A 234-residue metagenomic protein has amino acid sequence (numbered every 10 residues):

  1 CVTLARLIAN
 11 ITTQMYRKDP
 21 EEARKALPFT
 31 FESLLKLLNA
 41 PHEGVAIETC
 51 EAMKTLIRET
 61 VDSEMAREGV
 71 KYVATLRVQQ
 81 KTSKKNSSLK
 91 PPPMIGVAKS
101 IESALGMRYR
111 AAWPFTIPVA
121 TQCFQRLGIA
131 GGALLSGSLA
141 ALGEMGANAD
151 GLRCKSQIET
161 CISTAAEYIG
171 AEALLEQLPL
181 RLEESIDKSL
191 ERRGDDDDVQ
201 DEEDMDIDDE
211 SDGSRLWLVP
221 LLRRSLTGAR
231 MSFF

Functional and structural regions predicted by a protein language model:
C1-M15, T49-K81, Y109-C123, L152-K155 (+1 more regions): HEAT-repeat alpha-solenoid elements in large eukaryotic scaffold proteins
N10-E22, L56-G69, K85, R110 (+3 more regions): Flexible helix-coil junctions and inter-repeat linker/turn elements that act as hinges within alpha-solenoid scaffolds
E21-L37, M65-I101, G132-G146, A171-D197 (+1 more regions): HEAT/HEAT-like alpha-solenoid repeats
L35, E102, T121, G143-E144 (+4 more regions): Amphipathic alpha-helical repeat scaffolds
N39-P41, G106-R108, A147-D150, E183-K188 (+1 more regions): Short coil turns that connect the paired helices of HEAT/ARM alpha-solenoid repeats
G151-K155, E159-E183: Extended amphipathic alpha-helical scaffold segments
E176, L180, K188, D212-F234: Extended repeat-based solenoid scaffolds, especially LRR ectodomains and other repeat-derived architectures
D195-S211: Acidic, Ser/Thr-interspersed intrinsically disordered low-complexity regions
